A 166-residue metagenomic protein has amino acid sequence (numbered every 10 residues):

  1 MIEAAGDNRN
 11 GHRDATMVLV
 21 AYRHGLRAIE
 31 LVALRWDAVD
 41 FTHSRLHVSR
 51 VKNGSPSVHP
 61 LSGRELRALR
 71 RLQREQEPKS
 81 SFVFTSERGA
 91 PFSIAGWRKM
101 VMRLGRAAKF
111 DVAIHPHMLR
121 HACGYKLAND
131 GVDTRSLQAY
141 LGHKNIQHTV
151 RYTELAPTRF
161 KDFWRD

Functional and structural regions predicted by a protein language model:
M1-D166: Conserved catalytic core of the tyrosine transesterase superfamily
